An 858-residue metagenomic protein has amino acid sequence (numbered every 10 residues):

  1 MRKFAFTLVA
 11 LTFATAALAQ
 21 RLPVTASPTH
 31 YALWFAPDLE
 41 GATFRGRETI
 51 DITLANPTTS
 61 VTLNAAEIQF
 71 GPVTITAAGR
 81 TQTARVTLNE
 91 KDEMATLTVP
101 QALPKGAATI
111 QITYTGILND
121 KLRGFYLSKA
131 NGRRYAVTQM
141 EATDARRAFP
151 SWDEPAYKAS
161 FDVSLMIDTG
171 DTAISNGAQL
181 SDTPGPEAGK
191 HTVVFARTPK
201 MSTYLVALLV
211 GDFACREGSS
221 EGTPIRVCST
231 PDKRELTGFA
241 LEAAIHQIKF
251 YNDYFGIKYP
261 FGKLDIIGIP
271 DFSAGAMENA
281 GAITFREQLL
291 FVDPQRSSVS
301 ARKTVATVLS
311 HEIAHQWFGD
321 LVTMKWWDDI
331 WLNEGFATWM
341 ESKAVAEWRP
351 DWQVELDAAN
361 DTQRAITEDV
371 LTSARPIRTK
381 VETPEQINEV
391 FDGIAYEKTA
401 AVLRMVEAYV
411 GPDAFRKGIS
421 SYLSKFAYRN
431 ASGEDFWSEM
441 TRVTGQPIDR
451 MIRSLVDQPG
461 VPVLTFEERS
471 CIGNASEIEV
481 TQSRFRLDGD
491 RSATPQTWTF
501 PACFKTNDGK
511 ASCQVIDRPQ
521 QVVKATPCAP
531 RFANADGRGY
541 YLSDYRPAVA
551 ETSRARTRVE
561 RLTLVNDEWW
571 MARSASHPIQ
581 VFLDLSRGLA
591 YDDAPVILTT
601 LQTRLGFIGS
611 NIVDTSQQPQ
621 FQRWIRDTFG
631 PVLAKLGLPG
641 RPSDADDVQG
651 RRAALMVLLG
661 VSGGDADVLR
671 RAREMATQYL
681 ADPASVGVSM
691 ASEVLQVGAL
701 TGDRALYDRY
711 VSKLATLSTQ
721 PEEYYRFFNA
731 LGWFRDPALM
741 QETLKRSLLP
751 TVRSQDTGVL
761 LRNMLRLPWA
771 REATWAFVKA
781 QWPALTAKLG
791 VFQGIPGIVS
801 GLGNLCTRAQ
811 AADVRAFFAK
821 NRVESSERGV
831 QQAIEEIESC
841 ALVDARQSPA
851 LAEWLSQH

Functional and structural regions predicted by a protein language model:
L18-R45, A78-R80, A130-Y135, P155 (+1 more regions): N-terminal, polar/Ser/Thr-rich
R45-A65: Ligand-binding face of N-terminal immunoglobulin V-set domains in extracellular IgSF glycoproteins
G46, V137-T143, P150-S310, W339-S342 (+5 more regions): Hydrophobic helix-coil surface modules that form long, contiguous segments used for peptide/substrate interaction
T58-Q82, T497-T499, C503-K505: Solvent-exposed beta-hairpin/edge-strand motifs
E67-N131, E187, Q520-T526: A surface-exposed beta-strand-loop module
F70, R80, F195, P224-S483 (+6 more regions): Hydrophobic alpha-helical and helix-loop surface patches within well-folded domains that function as non-catalytic
T362-Q363, A475, D490-S492, T506-N507 (+2 more regions): Long, ordered, helix-rich scaffold segments
